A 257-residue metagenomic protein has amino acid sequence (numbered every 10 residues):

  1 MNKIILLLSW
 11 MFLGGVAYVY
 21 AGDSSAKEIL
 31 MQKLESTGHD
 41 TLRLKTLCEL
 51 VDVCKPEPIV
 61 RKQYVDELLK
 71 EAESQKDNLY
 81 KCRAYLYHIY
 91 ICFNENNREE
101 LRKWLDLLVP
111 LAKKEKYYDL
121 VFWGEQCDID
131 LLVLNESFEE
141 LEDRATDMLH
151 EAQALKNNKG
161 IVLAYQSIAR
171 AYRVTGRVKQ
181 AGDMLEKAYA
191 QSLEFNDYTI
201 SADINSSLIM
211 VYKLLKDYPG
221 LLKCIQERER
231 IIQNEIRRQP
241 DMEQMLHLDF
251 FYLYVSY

Functional and structural regions predicted by a protein language model:
I4-G15: Sec-dependent N-terminal signal peptides
Y20-Y257: A "functional boundary" signal
